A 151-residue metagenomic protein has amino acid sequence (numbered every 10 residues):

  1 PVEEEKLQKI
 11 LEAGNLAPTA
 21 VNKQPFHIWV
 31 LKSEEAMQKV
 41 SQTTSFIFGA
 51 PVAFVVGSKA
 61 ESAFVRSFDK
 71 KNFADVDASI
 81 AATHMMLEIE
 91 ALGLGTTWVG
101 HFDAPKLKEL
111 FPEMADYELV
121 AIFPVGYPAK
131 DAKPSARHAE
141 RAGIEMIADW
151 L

Functional and structural regions predicted by a protein language model:
P1-E5: A short beta-loop-alpha structural element at the N-terminal edge of CoA-dependent acyl/N-acetyltransferase catalytic
K6, A121-L151: C-terminal helix-cap and adjacent tail motif
K6-A81: Glycine/small-residue-rich phosphate/adenosyl-binding loop
I47-A53, E113-P134: A glycine-rich helix N-cap at a beta->alpha junction
S58, H101, Y127: Short secondary-structure boundary segments
L87-E90: Short hydrophobic alpha-helices that are characteristic scaffold elements of the AMP-binding
G93: Structured binding elements
V99-D116: Active-site helix/loop module of the DD-peptidase/beta-lactamase fold, centered on the serine-lysine SxxK catalytic
